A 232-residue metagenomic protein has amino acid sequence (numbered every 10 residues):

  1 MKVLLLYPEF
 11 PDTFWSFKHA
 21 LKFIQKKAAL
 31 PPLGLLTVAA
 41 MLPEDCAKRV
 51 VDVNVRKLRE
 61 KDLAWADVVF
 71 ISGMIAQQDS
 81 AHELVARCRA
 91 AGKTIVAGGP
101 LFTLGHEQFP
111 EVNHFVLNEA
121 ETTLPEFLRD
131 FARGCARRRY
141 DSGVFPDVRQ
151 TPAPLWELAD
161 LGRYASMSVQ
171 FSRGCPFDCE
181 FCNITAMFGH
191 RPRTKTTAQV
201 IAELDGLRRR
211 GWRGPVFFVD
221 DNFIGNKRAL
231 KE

Functional and structural regions predicted by a protein language model:
K2-A28: Short glycine-rich His-centered loop
L5, I71, F218-D220: Conserved beta-strand positions
L6-P8, V53, P100, D221: Cofactor-binding loop segments of dinucleotide-utilizing enzymes, especially the Rossmann-like FAD- and NAD(P)+-binding
P8-P11, M74, A120, M187 (+1 more regions): Flexible loop residues that form catalytic and substrate-binding hotspots at small-molecule/glycan-binding clefts
T13-F14, D79, H106, P125 (+2 more regions): Glycine/Thr-rich phosphate-binding loops of Rossmann-like dinucleotide-binding domains
F14-K18, L128, T151, L230-K231: Short aromatic-enriched loop/helix-cap "lid" or pocket-rim segments at secondary-structure transitions that line
G34, V38-Q150: Glycine-rich beta-alpha loop elements in corrinoid/cobalamin-binding modules across cobalamin-dependent enzymes
R149-E232: Radical SAM [4Fe-4S] cluster-binding motif and immediate context
